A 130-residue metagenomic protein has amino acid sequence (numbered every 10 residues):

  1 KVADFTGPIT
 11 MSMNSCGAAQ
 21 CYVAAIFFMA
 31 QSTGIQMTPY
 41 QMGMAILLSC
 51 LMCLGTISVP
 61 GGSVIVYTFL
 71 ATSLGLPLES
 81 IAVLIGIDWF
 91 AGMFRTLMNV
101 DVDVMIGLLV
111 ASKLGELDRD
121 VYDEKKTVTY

Functional and structural regions predicted by a protein language model:
K1-A3, I35, T72-E79, V100 (+1 more regions): Juxtamembrane helix-boundary/capping and inter-helix hinge elements in multi-pass membrane proteins
K1-C53, G107, D120-V128: Helix-loop-helix junctions within the multi-pass membrane cores of secondary transporters/permeases
V2, A18-A24, I57-Y67, D101-V102: Transmembrane helix boundary and interhelical junction motifs in multipass membrane proteins
P8-A18, V59, W89-T96: Membrane-embedded alpha-helical bundles that form the substrate/pore pathway in multi-pass transport systems
M29-T33, L51, Y67-L78, D88: Interfacial segments of multi-pass membrane proteins
L48-C53, T72, V83-R95: Pore-lining and gate-forming transmembrane alpha-helices of multi-pass membrane transport proteins
L54-I57, P77-S80, F94-N99: Juxtamembrane membrane-interface segments at transmembrane alpha-helix termini
I87-Y122: Membrane-helix cytosolic exit motif
